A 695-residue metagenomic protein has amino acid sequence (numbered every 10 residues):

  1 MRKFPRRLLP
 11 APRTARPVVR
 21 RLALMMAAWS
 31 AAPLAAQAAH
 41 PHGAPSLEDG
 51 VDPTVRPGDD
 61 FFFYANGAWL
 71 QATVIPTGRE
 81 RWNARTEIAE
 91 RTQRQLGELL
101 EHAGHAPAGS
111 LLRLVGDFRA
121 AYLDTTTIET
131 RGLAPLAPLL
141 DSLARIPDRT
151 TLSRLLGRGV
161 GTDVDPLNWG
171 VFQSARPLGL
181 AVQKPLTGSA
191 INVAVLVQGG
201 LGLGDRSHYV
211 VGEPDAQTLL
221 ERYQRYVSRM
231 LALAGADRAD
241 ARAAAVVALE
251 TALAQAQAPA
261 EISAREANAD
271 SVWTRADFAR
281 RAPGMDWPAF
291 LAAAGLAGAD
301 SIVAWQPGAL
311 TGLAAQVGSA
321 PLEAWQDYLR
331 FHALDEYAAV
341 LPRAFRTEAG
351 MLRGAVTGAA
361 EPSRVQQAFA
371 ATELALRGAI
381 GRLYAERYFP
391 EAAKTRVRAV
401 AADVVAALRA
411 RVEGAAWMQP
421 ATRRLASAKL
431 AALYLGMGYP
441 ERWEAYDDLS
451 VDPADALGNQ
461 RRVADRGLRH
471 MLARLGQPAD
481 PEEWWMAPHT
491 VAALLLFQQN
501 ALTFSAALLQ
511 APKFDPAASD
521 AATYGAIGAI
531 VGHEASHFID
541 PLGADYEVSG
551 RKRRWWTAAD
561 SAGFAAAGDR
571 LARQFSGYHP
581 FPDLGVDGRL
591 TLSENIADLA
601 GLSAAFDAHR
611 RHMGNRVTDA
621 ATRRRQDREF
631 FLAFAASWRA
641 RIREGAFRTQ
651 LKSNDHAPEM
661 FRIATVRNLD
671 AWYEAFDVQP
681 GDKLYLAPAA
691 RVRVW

Functional and structural regions predicted by a protein language model:
K3-A23: Bacterial N-terminal signal peptides that target proteins for export
R21-P33: Bacterial N-terminal signal peptides
A36-P41: Boundary at the C-terminal end of the N-terminal hydrophobic targeting segment
V51-Q71, Y209-A232, L592, L599-A604: Hydrophobic/aromatic-rich, well-ordered segments within soluble, folded domains that form packed cores
V55-D60, Y64-T130: Active-site-surrounding "flap" and adjacent substrate/cofactor-binding loops of secreted or lumenal enzymes, prototyped
G78-L100, A239-A256, T523-I530, D627-F631: Short secondary-structure subsegments characteristic of cysteine-rich extracellular domains
A103-D403: Noncatalytic, helix-rich "gating/capping" subdomain that lines the substrate-entry/channel surface of large enzyme
A252, R281-G284, V303-P307, F331 (+4 more regions): Intrinsically disordered, low-complexity linker/terminal regions across diverse proteins
